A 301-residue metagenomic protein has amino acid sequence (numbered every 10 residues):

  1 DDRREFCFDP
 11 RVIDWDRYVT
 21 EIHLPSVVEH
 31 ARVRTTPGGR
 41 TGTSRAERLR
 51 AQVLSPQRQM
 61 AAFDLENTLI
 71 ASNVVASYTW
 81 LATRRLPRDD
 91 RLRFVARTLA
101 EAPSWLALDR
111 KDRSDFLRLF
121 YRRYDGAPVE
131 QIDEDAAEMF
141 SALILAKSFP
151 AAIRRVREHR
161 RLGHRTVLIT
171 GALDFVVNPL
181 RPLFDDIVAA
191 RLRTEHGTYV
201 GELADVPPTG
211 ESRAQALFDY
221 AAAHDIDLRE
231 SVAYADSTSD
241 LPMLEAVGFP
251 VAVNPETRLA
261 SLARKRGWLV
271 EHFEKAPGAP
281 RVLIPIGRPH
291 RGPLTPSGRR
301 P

Functional and structural regions predicted by a protein language model:
D1-L49: Amphipathic terminal alpha-helices
D2-F8, R88-F94, L228: Short, surface-exposed acidic
S44-R58, E134-D135, S141-P301: C-terminal cap/substrate-recognition subdomain and adjoining C-terminal extension of metal-dependent phosphatase-like
Q52-L108: Active-site neighborhood of HAD-like aspartate-dependent phosphohydrolases
N73, A127, S212: Conserved active-site and cofactor/substrate-binding residues in soluble primary-metabolism enzymes
W105-R122, L294-R300: Low-complexity, charge- and small-residue-enriched intrinsically disordered regions
R113-P150: Metal-dependent phosphoesterase signature
